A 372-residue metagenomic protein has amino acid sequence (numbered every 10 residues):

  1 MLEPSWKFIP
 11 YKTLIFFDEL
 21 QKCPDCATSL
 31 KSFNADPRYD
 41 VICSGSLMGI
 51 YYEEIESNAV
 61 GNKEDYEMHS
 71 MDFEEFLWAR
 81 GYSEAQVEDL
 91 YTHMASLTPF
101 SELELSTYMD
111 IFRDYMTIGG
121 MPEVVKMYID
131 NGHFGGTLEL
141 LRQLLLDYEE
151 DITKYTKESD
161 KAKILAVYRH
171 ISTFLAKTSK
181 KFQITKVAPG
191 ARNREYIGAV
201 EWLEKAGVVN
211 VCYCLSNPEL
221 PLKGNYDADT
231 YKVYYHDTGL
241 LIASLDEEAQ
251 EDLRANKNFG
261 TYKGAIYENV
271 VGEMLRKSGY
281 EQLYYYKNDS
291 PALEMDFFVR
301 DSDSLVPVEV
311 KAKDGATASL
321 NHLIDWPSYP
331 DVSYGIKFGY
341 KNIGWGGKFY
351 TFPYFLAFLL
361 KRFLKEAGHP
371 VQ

Functional and structural regions predicted by a protein language model:
M1-K7: Conserved NTP-binding/hydrolysis module of P-loop NTPases
K7-C26: Conserved P-loop NTPase "ATPase switch" module shared by AAA+ and STAND
F16, D40-S46, E67: Structural recognition of the conserved hydrophobic beta-strand(s) that form the central parallel beta-sheet of P-loop
G45, Y52-A176: Interdomain motor-coupling "hinge/lid" segment immediately C-terminal to the ATP-binding subdomain of NTP-driven enzymes
L47-Y51, S70-E75, S216, L240-L241 (+1 more regions): Conserved nucleotide-binding/hydrolysis micro-motifs of P-loop NTPases
M121, K126-E294, V299-S302: Accessory nucleic acid-recognition modules appended to NTPase machines
A312-F352: Catalytic cores of nucleic-acid endonucleases
N342-Q372: Domain-level recognition of nuclease-like catalytic cores that cleave nucleotide substrates
